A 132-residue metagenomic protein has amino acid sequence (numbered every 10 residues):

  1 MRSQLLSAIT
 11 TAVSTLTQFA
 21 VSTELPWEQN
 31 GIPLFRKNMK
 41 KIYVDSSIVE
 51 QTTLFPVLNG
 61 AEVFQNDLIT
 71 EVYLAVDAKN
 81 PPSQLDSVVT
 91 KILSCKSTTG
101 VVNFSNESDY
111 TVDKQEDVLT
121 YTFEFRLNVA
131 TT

Functional and structural regions predicted by a protein language model:
M1-L58, N80-T90: Small/polar-rich, solvent-exposed N-terminal microdomains that initiate assembly or binding
L6, V57-D67, A75-S97, F104 (+1 more regions): Extracellular/virion structural assembly segments
F19, F35, F55, F64 (+3 more regions): Phenylalanine-focused residue identity feature
E28, S47-Q51, A75-K79, C95 (+1 more regions): Generic structural motif
K37-K40, V44, L85-T132: Acidic-leaning, charged glycine-interspersed low-complexity segments
G60-K79, D117-T131: Oligomerization/assembly interface segments of phage tail-like spikes and tubes
